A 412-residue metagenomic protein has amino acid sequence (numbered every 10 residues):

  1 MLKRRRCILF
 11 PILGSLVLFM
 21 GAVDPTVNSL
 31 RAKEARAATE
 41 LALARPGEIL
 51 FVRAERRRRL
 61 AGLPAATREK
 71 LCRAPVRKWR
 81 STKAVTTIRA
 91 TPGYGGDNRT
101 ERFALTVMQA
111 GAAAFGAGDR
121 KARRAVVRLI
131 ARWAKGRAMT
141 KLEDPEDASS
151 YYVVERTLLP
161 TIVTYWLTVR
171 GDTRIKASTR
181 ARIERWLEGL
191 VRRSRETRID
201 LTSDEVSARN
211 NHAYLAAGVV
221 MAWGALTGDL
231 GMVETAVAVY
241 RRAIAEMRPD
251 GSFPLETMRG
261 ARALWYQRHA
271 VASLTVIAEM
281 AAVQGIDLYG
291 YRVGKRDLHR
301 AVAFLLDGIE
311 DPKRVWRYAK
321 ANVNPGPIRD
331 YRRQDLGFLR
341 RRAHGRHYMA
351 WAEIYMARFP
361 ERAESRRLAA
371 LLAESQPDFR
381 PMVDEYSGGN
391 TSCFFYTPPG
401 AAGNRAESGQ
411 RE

Functional and structural regions predicted by a protein language model:
L2-I12: Bacterial N-terminal signal peptides that target proteins for export
P11-F19: Bacterial N-terminal signal peptides
D24-T202, Y214, A282, G290-E412: Extracellular glycan-targeting catalytic surfaces
T140, L230, E246-D250, L288 (+1 more regions): Alpha-solenoid repeat scaffolds
Y152-R268: Active-site cradle of extracellular carbohydrate-active enzymes
A261-V271, R292-H299: Short, well-ordered coil↔helix boundary/capping segments
I277-M280: Amphipathic, soluble alpha-helical interaction motifs
